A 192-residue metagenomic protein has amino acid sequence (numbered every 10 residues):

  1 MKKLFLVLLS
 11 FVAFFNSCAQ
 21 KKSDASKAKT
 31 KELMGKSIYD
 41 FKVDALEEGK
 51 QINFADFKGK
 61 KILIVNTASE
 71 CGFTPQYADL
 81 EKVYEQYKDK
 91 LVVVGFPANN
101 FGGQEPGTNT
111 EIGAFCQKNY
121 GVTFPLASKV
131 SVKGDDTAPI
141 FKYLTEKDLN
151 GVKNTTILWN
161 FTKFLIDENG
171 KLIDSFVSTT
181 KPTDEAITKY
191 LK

Functional and structural regions predicted by a protein language model:
M1-S26: Bacterial Sec-dependent N-terminal signal peptides
K22-F54, A138-P139: N-terminal "domain-start" segment that seeds a small globular fold
L46-E47, D89, E168: Short, ordered coil/turn segments that flank beta-strands lining enzyme active or ligand-binding pockets
K60-K61, E70, T74-N99, Q117-Y120: Conserved helix-turn-beta segment immediately C-terminal to the redox Cys motif in thioredoxin-like folds
I62-V65, V92-F96, P125-S128, L165 (+1 more regions): Structural recognition of the beta-strand scaffold that forms the well-ordered cores of secreted hydrolase catalytic
L91-G107, T123-G134: Thiol-based oxidoreductase modules, predominantly thioredoxin-like and allied folds used for disulfide exchange
T110-W159: Short, internal strand/loop/helix patches that form the active-site neighborhood or redox-interaction surface
P139-K142, E146-K192: Thiol-/selenol-based redox modules, centered on thioredoxin-like and closely related oxidoreductase domains
